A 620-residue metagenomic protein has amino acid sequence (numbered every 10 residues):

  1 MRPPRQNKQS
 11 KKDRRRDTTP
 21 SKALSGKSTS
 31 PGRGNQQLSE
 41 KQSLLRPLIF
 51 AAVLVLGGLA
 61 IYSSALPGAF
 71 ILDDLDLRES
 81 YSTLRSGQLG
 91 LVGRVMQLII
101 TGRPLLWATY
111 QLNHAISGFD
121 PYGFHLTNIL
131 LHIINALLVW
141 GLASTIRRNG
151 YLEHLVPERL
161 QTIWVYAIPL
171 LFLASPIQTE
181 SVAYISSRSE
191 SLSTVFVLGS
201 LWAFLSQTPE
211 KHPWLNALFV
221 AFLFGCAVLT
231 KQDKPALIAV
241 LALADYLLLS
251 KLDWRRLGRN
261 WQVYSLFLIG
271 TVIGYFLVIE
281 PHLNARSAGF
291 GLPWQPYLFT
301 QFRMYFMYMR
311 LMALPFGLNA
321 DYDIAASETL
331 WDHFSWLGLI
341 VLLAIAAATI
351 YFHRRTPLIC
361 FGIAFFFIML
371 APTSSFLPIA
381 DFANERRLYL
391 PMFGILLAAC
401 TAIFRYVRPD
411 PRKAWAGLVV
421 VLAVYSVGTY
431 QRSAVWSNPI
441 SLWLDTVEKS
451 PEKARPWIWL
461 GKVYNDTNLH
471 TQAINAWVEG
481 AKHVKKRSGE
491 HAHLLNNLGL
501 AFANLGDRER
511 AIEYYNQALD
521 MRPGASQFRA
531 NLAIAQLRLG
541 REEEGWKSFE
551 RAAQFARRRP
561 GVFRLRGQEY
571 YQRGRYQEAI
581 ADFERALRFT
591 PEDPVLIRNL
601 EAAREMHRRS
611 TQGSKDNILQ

Functional and structural regions predicted by a protein language model:
R2-G506, Y514, Q527, N531 (+1 more regions): Polytopic membrane enzymes that build or remodel cell-surface glycoconjugates and lipids
K449, H483-R487, M521, F555 (+1 more regions): Structural marker of alpha-solenoid helical repeat scaffolds
D466, N504, R538, Q572 (+1 more regions): Register position in tetratricopeptide repeats
K547, Q554-E592: Ankyrin-repeat and related helical/solenoid repeat scaffolds used for protein-protein interactions
I580, E584-Q620: Terminal, low-structured helical/coil segments at or just beyond the last alpha-helical repeat
